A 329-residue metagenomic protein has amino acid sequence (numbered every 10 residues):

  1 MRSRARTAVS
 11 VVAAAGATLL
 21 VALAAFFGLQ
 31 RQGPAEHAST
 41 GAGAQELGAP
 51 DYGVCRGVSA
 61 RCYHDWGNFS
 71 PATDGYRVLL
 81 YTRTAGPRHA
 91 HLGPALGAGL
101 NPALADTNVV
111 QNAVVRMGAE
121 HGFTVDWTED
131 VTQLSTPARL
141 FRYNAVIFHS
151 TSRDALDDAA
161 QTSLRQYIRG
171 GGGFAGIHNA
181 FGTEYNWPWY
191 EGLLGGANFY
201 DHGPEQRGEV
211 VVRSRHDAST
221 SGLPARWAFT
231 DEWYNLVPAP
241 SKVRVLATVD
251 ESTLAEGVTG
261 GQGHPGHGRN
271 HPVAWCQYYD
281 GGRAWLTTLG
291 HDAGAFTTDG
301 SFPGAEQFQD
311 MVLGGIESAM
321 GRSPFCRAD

Functional and structural regions predicted by a protein language model:
R2-Q30: Secretory targeting and sorting signals
A22-Q45: C-terminal region of N-terminal signal peptides and the immediate post-cleavage residues of exported proteins
S39-R142, I316, P324: Aromatic-Pro/Gly-enriched surface loop or interdomain linker that acts as a lid/target-recognition segment
Y52-H64, G196-L286: Catalytic beta-strand/loop cores that center a nucleophilic Ser/Cys/Thr and support acyl-enzyme chemistry
R77-T82, V125-T128, N144-S150, I168 (+4 more regions): Structural recognition of the beta-strand scaffold that forms the well-ordered cores of secreted hydrolase catalytic
R88-H91, S135-R139, D154-Q161, G176-I177 (+3 more regions): Extracytoplasmic/secreted cell-surface and envelope-processing proteins
H91-A95, P102, D106-V110, P224 (+5 more regions): A conserved amphipathic helix/loop scaffold that creates a polar/acidic microenvironment used either to coordinate
F148, S152-A225: A glycine-rich, often tryptophan-bearing local segment used as a flexible ligand/cofactor-contacting loop or short
